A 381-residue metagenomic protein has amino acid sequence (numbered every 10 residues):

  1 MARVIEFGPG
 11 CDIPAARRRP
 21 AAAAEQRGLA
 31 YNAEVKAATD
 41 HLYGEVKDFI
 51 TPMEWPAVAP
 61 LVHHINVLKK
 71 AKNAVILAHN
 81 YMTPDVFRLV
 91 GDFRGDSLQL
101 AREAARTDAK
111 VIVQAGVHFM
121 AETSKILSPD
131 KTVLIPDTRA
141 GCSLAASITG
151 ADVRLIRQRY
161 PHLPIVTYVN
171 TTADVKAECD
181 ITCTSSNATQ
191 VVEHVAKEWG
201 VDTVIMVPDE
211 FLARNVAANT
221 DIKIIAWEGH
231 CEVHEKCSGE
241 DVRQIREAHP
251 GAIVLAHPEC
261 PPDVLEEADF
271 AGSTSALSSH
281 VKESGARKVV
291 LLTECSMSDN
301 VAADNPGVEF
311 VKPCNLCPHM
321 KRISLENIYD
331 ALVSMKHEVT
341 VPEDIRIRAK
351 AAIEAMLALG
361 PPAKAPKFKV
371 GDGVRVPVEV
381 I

Functional and structural regions predicted by a protein language model:
A2-I381: Active-site loop-to-helix "anion-binding N-cap" substructures in soluble metabolic enzymes
